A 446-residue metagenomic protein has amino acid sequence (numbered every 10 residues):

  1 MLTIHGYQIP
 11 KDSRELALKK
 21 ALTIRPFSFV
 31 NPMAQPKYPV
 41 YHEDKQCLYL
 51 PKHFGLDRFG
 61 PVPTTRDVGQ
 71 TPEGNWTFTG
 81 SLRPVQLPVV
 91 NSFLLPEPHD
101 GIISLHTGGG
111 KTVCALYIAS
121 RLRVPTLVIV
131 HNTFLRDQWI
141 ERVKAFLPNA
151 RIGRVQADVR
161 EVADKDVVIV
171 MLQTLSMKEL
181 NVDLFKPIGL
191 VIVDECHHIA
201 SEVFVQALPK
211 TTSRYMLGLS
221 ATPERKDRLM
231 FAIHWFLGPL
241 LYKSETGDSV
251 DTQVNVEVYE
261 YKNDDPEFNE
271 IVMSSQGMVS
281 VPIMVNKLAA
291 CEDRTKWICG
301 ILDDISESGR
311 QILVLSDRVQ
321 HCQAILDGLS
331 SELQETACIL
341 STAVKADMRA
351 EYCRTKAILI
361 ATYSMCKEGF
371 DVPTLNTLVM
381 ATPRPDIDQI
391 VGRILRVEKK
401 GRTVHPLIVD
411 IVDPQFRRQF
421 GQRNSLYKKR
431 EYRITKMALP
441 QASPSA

Functional and structural regions predicted by a protein language model:
K19-V68: Interdomain "pre-motor" coupling segment immediately N-terminal to P-loop NTPase/helicase cores
P63-S104: Conserved pre-motif I regulatory segment
P98-A119, L127: Walker A/P-loop
D137, I152-A163, L313, Q323-D327 (+2 more regions): Conserved helicase ATPase core of P-loop NTP-dependent helicases/translocases
A157-L190, S201-Q206: Conserved helix/coil segment N-terminal to the catalytic DExD/H
G189, H197-E257, Y427: Post-DEXD/H (motif II) to motif III coupling segment of the RecA-like Helicase ATP-binding lobe
Q276-D317, A324-G328: Conserved interdomain hinge at the start of the Helicase C-terminal
T342-R430: Conserved RecA-like P-loop NTPase helicase motor core
